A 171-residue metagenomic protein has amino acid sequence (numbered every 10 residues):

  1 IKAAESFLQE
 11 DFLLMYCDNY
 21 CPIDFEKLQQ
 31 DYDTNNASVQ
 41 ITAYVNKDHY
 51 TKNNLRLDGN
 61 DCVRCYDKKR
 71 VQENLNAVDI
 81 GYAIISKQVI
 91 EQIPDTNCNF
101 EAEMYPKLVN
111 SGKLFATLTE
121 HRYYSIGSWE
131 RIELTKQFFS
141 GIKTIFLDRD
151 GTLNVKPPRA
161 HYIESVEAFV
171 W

Functional and structural regions predicted by a protein language model:
I1-L13: Short phosphate-binding loop-to-helix
Q9, N36-A37, I142: Short, high-confidence coil segments that cap the C-terminus of an alpha-helix and link into the following beta-strand
F12-L13, Y20-C21, F25-D33, N46-H49 (+1 more regions): Catalytic-core segments of class I nucleotidyltransferases/pyrophosphorylases that form NMP-activated intermediates
Y16-N19, R149: Short acidic donor-binding/metal-coordinating loop in glycosyltransferase active sites
C17, Y44-V45, P158: Histidine-centered beta-alpha loop that forms part of the nucleotide-sugar donor binding/catalytic region in diverse
N35-V45: A short, conserved acidic/glycine-rich loop-to-beta-strand motif that forms the donor nucleotide-sugar/metal
R56-C62: Short acidic-glycine loop/turn motifs at beta-strand connectors
T144-W171: Active-site neighborhood of HAD-like aspartate-dependent phosphohydrolases
